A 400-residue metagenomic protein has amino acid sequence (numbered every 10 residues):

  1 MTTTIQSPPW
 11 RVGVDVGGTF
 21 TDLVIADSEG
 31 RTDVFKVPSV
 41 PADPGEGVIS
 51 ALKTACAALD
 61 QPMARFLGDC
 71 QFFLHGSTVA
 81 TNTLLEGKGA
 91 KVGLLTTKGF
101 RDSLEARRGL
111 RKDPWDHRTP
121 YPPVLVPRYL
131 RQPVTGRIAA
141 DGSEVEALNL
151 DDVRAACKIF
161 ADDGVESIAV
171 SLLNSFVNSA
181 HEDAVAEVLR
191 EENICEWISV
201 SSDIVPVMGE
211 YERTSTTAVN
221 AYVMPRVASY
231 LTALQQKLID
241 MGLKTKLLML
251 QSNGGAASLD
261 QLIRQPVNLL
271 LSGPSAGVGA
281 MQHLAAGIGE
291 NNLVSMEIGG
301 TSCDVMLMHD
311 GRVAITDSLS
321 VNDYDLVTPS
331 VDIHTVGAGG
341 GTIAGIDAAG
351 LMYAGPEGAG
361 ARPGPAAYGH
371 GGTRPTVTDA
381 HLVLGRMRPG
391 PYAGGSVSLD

Functional and structural regions predicted by a protein language model:
M1-D400: N-terminally biased helix-coil "hinge/interface" segments that flank
